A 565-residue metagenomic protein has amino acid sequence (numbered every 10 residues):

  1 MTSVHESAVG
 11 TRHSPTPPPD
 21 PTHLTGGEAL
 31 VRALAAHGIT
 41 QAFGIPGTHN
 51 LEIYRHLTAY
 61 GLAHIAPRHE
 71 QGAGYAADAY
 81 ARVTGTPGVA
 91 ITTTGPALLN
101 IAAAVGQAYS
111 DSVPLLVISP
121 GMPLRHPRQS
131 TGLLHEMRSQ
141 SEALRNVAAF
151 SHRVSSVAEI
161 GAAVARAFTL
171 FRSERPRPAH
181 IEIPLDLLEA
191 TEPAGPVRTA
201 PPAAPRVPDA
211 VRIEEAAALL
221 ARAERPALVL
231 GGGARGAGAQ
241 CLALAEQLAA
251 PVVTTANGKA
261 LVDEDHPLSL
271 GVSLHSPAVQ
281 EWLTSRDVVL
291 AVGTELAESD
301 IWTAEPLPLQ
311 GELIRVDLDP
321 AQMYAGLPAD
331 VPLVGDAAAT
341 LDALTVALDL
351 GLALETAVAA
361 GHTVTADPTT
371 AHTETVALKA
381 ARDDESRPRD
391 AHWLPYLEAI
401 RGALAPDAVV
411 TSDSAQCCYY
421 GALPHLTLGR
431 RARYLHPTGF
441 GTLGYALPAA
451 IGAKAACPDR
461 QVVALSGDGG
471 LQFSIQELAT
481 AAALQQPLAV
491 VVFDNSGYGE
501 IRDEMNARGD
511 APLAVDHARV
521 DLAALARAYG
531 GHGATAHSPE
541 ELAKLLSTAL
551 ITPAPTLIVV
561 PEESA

Functional and structural regions predicted by a protein language model:
T2-E6, G10-P21, A158, A223 (+3 more regions): Phosphate/pyrophosphate-binding active-site segments
T2-V4, T40-Q41, R82-S119, A143-P196 (+5 more regions): Structural signature of the thiamine diphosphate
S3-S7, P15, L185-V211: Aromatic-enriched
G27-L30, A35, I45-T48, I53-T58 (+3 more regions): Active-site diphosphate/adenylate-binding microenvironment
L51-P123, V288, G293-A297, Y419-G497: Thiamine diphosphate
R82, G232-I314, L428-R460, F473-Q476 (+2 more regions): Glycine-rich, anion-gripping cofactor-binding loops and their flanking helix/strand elements in enzyme active sites
P120-A163, A256-H372, M505: Glycine-rich, acidic loop regions that bind phosphate or pyrophosphate groups
P127-H135, Q247, L283, Y324-G326 (+3 more regions): Thiamine diphosphate
